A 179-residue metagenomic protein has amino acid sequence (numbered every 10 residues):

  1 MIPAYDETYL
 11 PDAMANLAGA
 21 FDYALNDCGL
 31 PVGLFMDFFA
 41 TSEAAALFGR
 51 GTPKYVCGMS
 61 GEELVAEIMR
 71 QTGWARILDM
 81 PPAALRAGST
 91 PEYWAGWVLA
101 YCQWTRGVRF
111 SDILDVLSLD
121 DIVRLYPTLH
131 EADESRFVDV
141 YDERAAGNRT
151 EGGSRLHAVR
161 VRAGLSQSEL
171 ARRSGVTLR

Functional and structural regions predicted by a protein language model:
M1-Y9, A83-A84: A ubiquitous short alpha-helical element
L10, M14-E67: N-terminal interaction modules that seed assembly of large macromolecular complexes
L25, R160, A171: The alpha-helix within a helix-turn-helix
G33, H157-A158, S168, R179: Residues within the helices of the helix-turn-helix
F39, G164-R179: Short alpha-helical DNA-recognition segment
P53-A87: Long, compositionally biased
A84-V140: A charged, amphipathic interaction segment
Y141-A163: A short, Lys/Arg-rich alpha-helix, primarily the initiator
